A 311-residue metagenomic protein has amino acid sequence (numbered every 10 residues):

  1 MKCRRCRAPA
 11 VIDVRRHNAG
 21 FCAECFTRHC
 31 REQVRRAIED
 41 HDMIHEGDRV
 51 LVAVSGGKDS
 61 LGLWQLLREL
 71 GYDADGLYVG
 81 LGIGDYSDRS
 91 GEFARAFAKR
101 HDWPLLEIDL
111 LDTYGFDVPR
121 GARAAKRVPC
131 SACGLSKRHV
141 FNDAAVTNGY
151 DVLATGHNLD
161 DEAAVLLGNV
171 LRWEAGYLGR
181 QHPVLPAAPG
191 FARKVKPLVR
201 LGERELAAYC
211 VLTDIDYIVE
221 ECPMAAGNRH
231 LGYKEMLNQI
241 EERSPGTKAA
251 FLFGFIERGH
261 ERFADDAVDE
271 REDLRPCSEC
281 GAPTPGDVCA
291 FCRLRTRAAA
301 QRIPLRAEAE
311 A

Functional and structural regions predicted by a protein language model:
M1-R5, P9, P304-A311: Short, low-complexity, intrinsically disordered N-terminal peptides in bacterial proteins
K2-R180, V184, A188-F191, R200-T213 (+1 more regions): ATP-dependent adenylation/nucleotidyltransferase module used to activate substrates
R31, E39, H45, R49 (+4 more regions): Flexible helical/loop "lid" subdomain adjacent to adenine-nucleotide binding pockets
